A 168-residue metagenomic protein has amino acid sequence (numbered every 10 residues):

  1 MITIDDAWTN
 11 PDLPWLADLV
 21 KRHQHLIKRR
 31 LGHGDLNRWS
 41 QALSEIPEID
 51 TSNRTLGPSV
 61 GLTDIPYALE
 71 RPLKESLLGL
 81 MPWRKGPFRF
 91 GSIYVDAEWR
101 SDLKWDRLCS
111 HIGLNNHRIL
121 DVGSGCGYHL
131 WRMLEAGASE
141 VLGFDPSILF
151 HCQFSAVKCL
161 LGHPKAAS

Functional and structural regions predicted by a protein language model:
M1-S101, C159-L160: N-terminal accessory regions of S-adenosyl-L-methionine
E98-N115: Conserved alpha-helix/loop element of class I SAM-dependent methyltransferases that forms part of the SAM/SAH-binding
H111-L114, A136, L160: Alpha-helix C-cap/termination motif
H117-G125: Conserved class I S-adenosyl-L-methionine
S124-G127, P146-S147: An acidic- and aromatic-residue-enriched active-site/binding cleft used to recognize and process polar
C126-G137: Conserved SAM-binding loop of SAM-dependent methyltransferases across substrates and taxa, primarily the Class I
S139-A167: Class I SAM-dependent methyltransferase SAM/SAH-binding core
